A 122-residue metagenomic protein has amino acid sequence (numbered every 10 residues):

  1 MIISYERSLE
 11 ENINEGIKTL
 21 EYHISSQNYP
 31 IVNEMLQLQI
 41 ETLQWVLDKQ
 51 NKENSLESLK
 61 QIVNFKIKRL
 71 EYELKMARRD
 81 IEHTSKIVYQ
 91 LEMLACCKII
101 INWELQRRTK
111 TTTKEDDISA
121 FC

Functional and structural regions predicted by a protein language model:
M1-I2, N12, G16, P30 (+4 more regions): Generic short N-terminal amphipathic or hydrophobic helices
I3, T112-C122: Short acidic DE-rich linear segments
S4-E21, L36-Q39, K52-E73, Q90: Short amphipathic alpha-helical heptad-repeat segments
Y22-E34, L74-S85: Charged, low-complexity interaction regions
I31-L38, T42, S85-I100: Alpha-helical oligomerization interfaces
